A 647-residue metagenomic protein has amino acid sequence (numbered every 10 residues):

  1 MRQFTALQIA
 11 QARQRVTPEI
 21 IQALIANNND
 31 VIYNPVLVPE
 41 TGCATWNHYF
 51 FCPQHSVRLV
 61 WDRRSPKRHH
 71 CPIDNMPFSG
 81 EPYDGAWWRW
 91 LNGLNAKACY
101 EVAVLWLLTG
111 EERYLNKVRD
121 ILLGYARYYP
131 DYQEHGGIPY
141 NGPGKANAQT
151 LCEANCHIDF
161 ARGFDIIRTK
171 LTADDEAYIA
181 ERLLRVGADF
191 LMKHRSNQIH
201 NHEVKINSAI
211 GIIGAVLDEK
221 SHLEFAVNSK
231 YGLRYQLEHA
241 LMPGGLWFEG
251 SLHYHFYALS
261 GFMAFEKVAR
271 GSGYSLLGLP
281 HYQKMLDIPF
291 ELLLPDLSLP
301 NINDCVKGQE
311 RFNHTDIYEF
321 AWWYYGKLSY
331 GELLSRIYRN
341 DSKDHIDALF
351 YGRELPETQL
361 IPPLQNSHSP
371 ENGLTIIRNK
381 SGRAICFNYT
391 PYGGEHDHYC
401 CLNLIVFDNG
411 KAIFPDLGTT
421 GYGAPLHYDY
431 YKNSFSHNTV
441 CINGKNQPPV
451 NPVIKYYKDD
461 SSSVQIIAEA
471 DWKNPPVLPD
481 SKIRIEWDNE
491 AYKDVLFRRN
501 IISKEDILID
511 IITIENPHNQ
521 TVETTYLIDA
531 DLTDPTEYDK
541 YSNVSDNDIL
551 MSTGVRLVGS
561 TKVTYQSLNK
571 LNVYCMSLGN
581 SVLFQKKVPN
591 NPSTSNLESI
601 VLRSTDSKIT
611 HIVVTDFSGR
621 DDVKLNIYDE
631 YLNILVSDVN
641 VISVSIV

Functional and structural regions predicted by a protein language model:
M1, T420-L426, Y430-V647: CBM-like, beta-strand-rich accessory domains located in the C-terminal region of large, secreted polysaccharide-active
M1-Q198, V204-G211, M263, M285-L286 (+4 more regions): Extracellular glycan-targeting catalytic surfaces
G80-N95, I138-A154, D189-V204, M242-Y257 (+3 more regions): Solvent-exposed loop and edge beta-strand segments that line ligand/cofactor-binding and catalytic clefts
T109, I167-Y178, L217-S221, V268-L277: Inter-helical turn/loop segments and adjacent helix faces that build the functional surface of alpha-helical bundle
S208-G211, L217, H253-I413, P589 (+2 more regions): Carbohydrate-active enzyme catalytic cores, enriched for enzymes that act on polyanionic acidic polysaccharides
A209-Q236: Alpha-helical cores of eukaryotic small-GTPase signaling modules
K230-S272, E505: Long, repeat-rich segments with strong aromatic
F414-T419: Catalytic Cys-His active-site segments of thiol-dependent hydrolases/isopeptidases
